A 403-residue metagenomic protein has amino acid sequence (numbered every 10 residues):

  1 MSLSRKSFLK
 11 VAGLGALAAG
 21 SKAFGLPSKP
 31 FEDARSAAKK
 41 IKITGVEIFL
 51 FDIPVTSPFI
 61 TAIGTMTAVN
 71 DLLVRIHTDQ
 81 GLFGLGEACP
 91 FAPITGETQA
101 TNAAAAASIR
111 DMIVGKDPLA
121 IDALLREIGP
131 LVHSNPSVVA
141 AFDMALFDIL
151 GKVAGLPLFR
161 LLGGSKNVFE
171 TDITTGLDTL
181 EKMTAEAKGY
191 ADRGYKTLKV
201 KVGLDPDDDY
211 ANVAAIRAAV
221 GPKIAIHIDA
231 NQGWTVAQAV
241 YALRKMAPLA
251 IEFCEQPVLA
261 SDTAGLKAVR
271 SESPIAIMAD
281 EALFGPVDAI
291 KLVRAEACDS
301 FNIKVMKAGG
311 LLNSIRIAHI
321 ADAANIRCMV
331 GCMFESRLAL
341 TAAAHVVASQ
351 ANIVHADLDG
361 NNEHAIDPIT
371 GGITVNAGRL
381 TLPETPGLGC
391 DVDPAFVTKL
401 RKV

Functional and structural regions predicted by a protein language model:
M1-S28: N-terminal export signals
K10-G15, A38-V55, F334-V403: Flexible C-terminal active-site loop/helix
A34-Q80, L85-I94, N361-I366: Structured beta-strand/loop patches that form or line metal/cofactor-binding pockets in enzymes
K40, G45, H77-V153: Metal- or metallocofactor-binding catalytic centers and their adjacent structured scaffolds across diverse enzyme
I43, V74, G81, F142 (+7 more regions): Conserved, mostly hydrophobic/aromatic
A104, I109-D111, A250, S261-M278 (+1 more regions): Shared catalytic-loop signature of beta/alpha-barrel
D143-T175: Glycine-rich, aromatic-flanked loop segments that form ligand/cofactor-binding clefts across common enzyme folds
G164-S273: Metal-dependent enolase-superfamily TIM-barrel catalytic cores that perform enediolate-based chemistry
